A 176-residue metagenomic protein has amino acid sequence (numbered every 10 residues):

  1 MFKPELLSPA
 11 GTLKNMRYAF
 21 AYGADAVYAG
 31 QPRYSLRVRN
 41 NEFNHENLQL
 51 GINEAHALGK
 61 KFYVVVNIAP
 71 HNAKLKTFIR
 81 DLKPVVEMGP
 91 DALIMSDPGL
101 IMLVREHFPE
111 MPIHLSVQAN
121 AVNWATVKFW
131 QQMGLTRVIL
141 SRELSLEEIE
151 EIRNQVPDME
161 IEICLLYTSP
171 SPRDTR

Functional and structural regions predicted by a protein language model:
E5-A26: N-terminal basic/disordered segments at the start of proteins
L6-P9, V27, F62-V66, L93 (+3 more regions): Hydrophobic faces of well-ordered beta-strands that scaffold small-molecule active sites in alpha/beta enzyme cores
A19, D97, W130, I163: Conserved, mostly hydrophobic/aromatic
Y28-E46, V66-P70: Glycine-rich, proline-tolerant flexible connector loops at the mouths of alpha/beta enzymes
R39-L48, P98-V104, E143-V156: Active-site-adjacent beta->alpha loops and helix N-cap segments on the catalytic face of soluble alpha/beta enzymes
H45-Q49, A57-L103, H107, P112: Active-site beta->alpha loop and helix N-cap motifs at the rims of alpha/beta catalytic domains
A125-F129: Catalytic cores of alpha/beta
Y167-R176: Single conserved hydrophobic/aromatic residue that forms the stacking wall/gate of nucleotide- or nucleobase-binding
